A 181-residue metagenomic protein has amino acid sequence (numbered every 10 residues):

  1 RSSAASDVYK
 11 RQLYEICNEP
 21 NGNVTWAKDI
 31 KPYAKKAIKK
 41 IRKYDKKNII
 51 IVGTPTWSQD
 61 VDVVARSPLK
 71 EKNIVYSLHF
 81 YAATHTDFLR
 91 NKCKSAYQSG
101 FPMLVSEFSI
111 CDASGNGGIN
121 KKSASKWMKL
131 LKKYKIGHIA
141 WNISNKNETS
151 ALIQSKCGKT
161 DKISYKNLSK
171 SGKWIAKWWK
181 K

Functional and structural regions predicted by a protein language model:
R1: N-terminal active-site wall of soluble small-molecule enzyme domains
A4-Y9: Short, small-residue-biased leader/transition segments that mark boundaries at the very start of proteins
R11-L13, C17-G137, W141-K146, S150-K180: Extracellular glycoside hydrolase catalytic/binding regions
